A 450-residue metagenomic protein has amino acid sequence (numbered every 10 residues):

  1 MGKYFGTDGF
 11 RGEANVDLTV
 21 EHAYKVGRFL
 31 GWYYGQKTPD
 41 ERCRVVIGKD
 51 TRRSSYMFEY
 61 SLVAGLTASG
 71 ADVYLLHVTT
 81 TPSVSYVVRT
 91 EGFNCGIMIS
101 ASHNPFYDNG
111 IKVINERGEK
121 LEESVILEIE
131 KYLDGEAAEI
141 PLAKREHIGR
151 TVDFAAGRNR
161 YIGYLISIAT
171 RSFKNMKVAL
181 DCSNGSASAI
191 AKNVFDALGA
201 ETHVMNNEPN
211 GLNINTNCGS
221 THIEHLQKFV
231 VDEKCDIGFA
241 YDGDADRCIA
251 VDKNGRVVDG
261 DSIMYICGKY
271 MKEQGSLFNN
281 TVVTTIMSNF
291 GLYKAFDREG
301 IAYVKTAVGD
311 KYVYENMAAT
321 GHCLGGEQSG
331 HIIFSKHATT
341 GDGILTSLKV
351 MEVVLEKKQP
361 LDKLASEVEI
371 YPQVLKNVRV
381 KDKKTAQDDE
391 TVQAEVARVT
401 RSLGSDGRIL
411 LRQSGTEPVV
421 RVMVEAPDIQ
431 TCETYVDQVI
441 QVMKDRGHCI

Functional and structural regions predicted by a protein language model:
M1-A64, A68-S69, I148-V178, K384: An N-terminal, well-structured beta->alpha segment
E13, N109-E233: Gly/Ser/Thr-enriched, mixed-charge loops and adjacent short helices that form phosphate/oxyanion-binding elements
W32, R44-D108, N193-V251: N-terminal small/polar loop signature for handling phosphorylated ligands or for N-terminal nucleophile
G48-D50, L180-C182, D252, K336 (+1 more regions): Short glycine-centered, acidic/aromatic-flanked micro-motifs in structured strand/loop junctions that mark active-site
E122, V204, R256-G275, G343-V353 (+1 more regions): Gly/Ser/Thr-rich active-site loops/lids in small-molecule metabolic enzymes that frequently grip phosphoryl groups
L127-I162, S167, K253-G325, I333-F334: Proline/glycine-rich low-complexity loops and linkers
I237, Q274-I450: Phosphate-binding and adjacent anionic-ligand microenvironments
